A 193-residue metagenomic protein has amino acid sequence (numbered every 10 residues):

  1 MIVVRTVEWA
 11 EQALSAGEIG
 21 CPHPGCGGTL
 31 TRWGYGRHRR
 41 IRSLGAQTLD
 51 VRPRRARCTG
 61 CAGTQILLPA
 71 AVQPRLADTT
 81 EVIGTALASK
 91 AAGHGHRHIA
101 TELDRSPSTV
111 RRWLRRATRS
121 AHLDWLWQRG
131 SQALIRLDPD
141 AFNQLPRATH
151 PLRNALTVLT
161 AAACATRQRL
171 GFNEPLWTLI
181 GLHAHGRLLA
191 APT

Functional and structural regions predicted by a protein language model:
M1-A71: Short, conserved DNA-binding cores of transcription-related domains
M1-V3, W125-T193: Long C-terminal interaction/binding lobes of large macromolecular proteins
R5, T29, T109, A121-L123 (+1 more regions): Acidic, low-complexity intrinsically disordered regions
A10, G34, L114, L126-Q128 (+1 more regions): Short linear interaction motif-like sites in intrinsically disordered regions of transcription factors
A13, R37-R39, A117, R129-S131 (+1 more regions): Short, isolated positions within intrinsically disordered regulatory regions of eukaryotic proteins
H23, H38, H94-H98, H122 (+2 more regions): Histidine (H) residue identity feature
G27, W33-Y35, A62, I83 (+3 more regions): Feature targets compositionally biased, intrinsically disordered low-complexity regions with long contiguous runs
R57-L145: Short, positively charged, Gly/Tyr-enriched micro-motifs that form contact patches at catalytic or ligand/partner
